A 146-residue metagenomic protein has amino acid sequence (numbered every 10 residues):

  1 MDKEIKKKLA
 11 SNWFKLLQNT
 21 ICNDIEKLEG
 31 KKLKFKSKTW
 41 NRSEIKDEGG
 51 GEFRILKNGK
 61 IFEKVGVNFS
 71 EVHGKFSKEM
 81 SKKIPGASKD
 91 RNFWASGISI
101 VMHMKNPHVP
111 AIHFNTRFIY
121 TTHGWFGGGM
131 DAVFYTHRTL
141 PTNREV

Functional and structural regions predicted by a protein language model:
D2-P85: Gly/Pro-rich turn-and-neighbor structural signature
G51-G128: Internal mixed beta-strand/loop scaffold within catalytic domains of large alpha/beta enzymes
D131-V133: Flexible glycine-rich active-site/ligand-binding loops centered on an Asp-His dyad
T136-T142: Conserved small/polar residues in nucleotide/adenosyl-binding loops
